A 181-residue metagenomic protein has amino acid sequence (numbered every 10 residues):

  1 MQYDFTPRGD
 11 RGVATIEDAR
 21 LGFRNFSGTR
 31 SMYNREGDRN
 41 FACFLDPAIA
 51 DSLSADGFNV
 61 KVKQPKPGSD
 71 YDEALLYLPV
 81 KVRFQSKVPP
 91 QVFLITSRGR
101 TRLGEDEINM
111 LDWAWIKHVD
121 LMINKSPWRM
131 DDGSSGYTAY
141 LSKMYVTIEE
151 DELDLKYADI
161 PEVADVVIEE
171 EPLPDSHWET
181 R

Functional and structural regions predicted by a protein language model:
M1-P7, E150-R181: Acidic, gly/ser/pro-rich intrinsically disordered tails
M1-V88: OB-fold ssDNA-binding interfaces and closely related basic DNA-contact patches used across DNA replication/repair
F23, S52, I148-D154: A broad, structure-centric signal for solvent-exposed, well-ordered loop/edge residues that line or flank functional
A42-F44, M122-N124, K143-Y145: Residue-level recognition of well-ordered beta-strand positions that form the cores of beta-sheet-rich folds across
P47, K125-R129, I148: Beta-strand elements of well-folded, non-transmembrane domains
V82-T101: Short, basic/aromatic beta-hairpin or loop at an interaction surface
I95-V119, S126-T138: Exposed beta-sheet edge/beta-hairpin loop segments within beta-rich domains
D131-E152: OB-fold/S1-family single-stranded nucleic acid-binding modules
